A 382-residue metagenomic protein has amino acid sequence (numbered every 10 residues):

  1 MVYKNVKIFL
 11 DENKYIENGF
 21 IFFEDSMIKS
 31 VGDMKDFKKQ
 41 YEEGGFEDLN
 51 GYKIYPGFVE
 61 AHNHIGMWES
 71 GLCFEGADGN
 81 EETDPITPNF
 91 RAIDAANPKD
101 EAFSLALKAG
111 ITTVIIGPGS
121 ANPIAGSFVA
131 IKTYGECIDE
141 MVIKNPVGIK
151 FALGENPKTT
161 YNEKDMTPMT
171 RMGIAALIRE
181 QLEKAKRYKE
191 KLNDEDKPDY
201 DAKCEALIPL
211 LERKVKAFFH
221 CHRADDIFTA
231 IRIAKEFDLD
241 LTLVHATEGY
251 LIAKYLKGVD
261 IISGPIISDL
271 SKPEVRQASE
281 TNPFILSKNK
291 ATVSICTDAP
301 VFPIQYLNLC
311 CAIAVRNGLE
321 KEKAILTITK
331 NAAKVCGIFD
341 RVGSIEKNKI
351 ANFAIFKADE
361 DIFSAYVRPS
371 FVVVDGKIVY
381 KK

Functional and structural regions predicted by a protein language model:
Y3, K39-I93: Replace "His-x-His-based motif
V6-L10, K14-G19, E346-K382: C-terminal cap of metal-dependent C-N hydrolases
I8-Y55: Histidine-rich, glycine-flanked metal-binding segment
E69-A96, I131, C137, A152-G154 (+2 more regions): Active-site gating loops and adjacent loop-to-helix segments of metal-dependent hydrolytic enzymes
S70-G71, A77-T83, T87-N89, K216 (+3 more regions): His/Asp/Glu-enriched, well-ordered alpha-helical/loop segment that forms or immediately abuts the divalent-metal
F74-I124, P168-D194: Alpha-helical scaffold segments that flank or form the walls of functional sites
A92, K186-S279, K334-C336, K357 (+1 more regions): Active-site core of metal-dependent hydrolases
A130-R232, E236, P300: Metal-coordinating catalytic core of metallo-dependent amide/deamination hydrolases
